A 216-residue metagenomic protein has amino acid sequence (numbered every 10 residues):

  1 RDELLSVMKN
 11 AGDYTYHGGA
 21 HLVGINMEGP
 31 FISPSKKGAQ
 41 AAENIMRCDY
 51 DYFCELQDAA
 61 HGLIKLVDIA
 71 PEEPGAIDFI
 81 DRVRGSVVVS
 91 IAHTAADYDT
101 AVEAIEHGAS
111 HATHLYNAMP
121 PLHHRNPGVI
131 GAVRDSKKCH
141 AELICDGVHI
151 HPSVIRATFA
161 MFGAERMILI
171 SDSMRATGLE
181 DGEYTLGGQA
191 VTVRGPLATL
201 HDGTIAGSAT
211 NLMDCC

Functional and structural regions predicted by a protein language model:
R1-D2, I69, A141-D146: Conserved strand-turn element in the central/C-terminal portion of the radical SAM core barrel that lines
D2-P127, G178: Histidine/acidic-residue-rich, glycine-tolerant segments that coordinate divalent metal ions
T100-C216: Active-site-adjacent C-terminal substructures of enzyme catalytic domains
